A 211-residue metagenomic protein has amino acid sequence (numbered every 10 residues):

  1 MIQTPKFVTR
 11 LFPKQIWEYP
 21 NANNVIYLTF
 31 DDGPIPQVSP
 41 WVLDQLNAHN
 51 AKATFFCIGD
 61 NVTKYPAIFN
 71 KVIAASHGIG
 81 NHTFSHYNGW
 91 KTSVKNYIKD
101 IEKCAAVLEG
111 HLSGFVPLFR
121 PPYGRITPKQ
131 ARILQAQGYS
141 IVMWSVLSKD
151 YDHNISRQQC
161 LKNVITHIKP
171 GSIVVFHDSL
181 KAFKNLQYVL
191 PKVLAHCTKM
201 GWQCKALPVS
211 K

Functional and structural regions predicted by a protein language model:
I2-N88, N96, D100-K103, V107 (+1 more regions): Active-site beta->alpha N-cap acidic-glycine motif
F12-N23, A48-H49, T63, K184-K211: C-terminal domain-boundary segment and adjacent tail
N24-I26, P117, S172, W202: Nucleotide donor/acceptor-binding cores
F30-D32, C57-G59, N81-T83, P121-Y123 (+3 more regions): A cross-domain feature marking catalytic cores of carbohydrate-active enzymes and several ubiquitous metabolic/repair
G33-Q37, F56-Y65, Y87-K95, R120-T127 (+2 more regions): Acidic-and-aromatic substrate-binding clefts and catalytic sites of carbohydrate-active enzymes
L43-K52, H77-G78, Y87, V94-P128 (+3 more regions): CE4/NodB-like, metal-dependent polysaccharide N-deacetylase domain that modifies extracellular/periplasmic N-acetylated
N70, V94-E102, S156-K162, Q187-P191: Charged helix-capping and loop-helix junction motifs
P117, R125, A131-T166, G201-K211: His/Asp/Glu-enriched short active-site or ligand-binding loop at hydrolase and phosphoryl-transfer sites
